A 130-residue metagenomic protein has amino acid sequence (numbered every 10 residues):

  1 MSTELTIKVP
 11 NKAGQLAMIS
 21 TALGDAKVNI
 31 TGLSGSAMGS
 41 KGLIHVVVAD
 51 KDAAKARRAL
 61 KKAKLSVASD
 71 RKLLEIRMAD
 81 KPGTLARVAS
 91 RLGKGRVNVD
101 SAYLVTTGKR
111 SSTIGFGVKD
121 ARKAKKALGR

Functional and structural regions predicted by a protein language model:
M1-R130: A conserved regulatory-domain signal marking ACT and ACT-like small-molecule sensing domains and adjacent regulatory
